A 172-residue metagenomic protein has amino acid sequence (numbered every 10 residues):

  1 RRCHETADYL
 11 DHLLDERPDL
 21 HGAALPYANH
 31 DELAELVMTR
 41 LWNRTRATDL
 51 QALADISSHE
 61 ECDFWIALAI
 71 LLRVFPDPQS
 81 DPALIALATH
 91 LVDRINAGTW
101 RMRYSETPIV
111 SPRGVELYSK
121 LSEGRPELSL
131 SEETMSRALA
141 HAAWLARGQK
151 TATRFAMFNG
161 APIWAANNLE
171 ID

Functional and structural regions predicted by a protein language model:
R1-D172: Alpha-helical scaffold segments
